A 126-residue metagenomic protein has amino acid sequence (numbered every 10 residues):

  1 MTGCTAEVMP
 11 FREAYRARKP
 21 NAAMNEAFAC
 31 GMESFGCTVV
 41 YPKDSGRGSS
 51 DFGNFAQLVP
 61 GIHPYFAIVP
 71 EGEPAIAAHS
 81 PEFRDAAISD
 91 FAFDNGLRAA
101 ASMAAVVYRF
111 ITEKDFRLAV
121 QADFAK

Functional and structural regions predicted by a protein language model:
M1-K126: Metal-dependent amide/peptide-bond hydrolase catalytic core, centered on the "pita-bread" metallohydrolase fold
